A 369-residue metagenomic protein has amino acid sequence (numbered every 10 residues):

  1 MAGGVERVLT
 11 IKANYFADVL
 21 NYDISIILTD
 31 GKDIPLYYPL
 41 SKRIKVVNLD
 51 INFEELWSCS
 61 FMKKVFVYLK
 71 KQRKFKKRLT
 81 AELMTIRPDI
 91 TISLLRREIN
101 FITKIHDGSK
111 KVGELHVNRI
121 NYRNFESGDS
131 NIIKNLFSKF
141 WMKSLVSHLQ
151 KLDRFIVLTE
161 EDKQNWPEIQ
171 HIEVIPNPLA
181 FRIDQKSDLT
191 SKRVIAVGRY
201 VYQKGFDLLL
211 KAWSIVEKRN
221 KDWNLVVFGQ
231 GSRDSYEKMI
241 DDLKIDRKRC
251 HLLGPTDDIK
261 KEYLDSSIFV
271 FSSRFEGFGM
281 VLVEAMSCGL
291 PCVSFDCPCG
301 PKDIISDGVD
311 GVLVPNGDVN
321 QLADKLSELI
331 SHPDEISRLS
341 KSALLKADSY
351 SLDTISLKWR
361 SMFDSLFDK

Functional and structural regions predicted by a protein language model:
M1-A2, Y15, V19-F66, N165 (+1 more regions): N-terminal strand-loop element at the rim of the active site of nucleotide-sugar-dependent glycosyltransferases
G3-I11, K192, A196-I215, L225 (+2 more regions): A conserved mid-protein helix/loop that constitutes part of the nucleotide-sugar donor-binding site
I90-I92, I105-F125, I156: Active-site proximal beta-strand in glycosyltransferases
K134-D184: Donor nucleotide-sugar binding/catalytic pocket of nucleotide-sugar-dependent glycosyltransferases
P255, R274: Aromatic "clamp/platform" in nucleotide-sugar-dependent glycosyltransferases that forms part of the donor/acceptor
P291-F295: Short hydrophobic beta-strand element within catalytic cores of glycosyltransferases and related nucleotide-activated
S306-G308, V312-V319, S327-P333, D348: Conserved acidic donor-binding segment of nucleotide-sugar-dependent glycosyltransferases
Q321, E328, E335-S349, L357-S361: A short, well-ordered alpha-helix in the C-terminal region of glycosyltransferases
